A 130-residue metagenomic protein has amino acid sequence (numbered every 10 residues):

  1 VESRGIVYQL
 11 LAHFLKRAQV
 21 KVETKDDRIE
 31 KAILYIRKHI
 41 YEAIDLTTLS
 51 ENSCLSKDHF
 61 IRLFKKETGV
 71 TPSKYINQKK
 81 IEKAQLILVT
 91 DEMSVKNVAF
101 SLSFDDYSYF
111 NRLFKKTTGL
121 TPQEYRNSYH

Functional and structural regions predicted by a protein language model:
V1-R37, H59: An amphipathic alpha-helical interaction segment
I6, N52, S101: Short acidic/histidine-centered micro-motifs embedded in hydrophobic/aromatic stretches that mark compact functional
F14, F64, F114: Hydrophobic "lid"/C-terminal helical patch of Rossmann-like NAD(P)-dependent dehydrogenase/epimerase domains
Q19, T47-T48: A ubiquitous short alpha-helical element
K25, S53-C54, L88: Charged, low-complexity surface patches
I33-L34, K38, A43-T47, K66-N111 (+3 more regions): Terminal helix-turn-helix DNA-binding modules in bacterial transcription factors
L49-S56, I61: Helix-turn-helix
